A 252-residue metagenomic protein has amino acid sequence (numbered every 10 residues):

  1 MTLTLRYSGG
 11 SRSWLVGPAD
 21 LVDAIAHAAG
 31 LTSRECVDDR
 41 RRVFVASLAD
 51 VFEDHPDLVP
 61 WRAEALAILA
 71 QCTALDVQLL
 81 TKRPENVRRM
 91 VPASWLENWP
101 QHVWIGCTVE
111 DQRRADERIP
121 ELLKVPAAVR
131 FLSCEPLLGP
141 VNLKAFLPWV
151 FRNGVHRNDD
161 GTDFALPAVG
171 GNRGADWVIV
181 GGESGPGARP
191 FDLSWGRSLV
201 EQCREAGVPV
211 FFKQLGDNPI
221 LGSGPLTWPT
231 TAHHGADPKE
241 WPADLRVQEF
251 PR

Functional and structural regions predicted by a protein language model:
M1-V103, Q112-A115, K144-W149, T162 (+2 more regions): Conserved Radical SAM active-site core
A19, A46-D50, C107, P136 (+3 more regions): Flexible, active-site-adjacent loop/turn segments at secondary-structure boundaries
V43-V45, V77, V103-C107, R130-C134 (+2 more regions): Hydrophobic faces of well-ordered beta-strands that scaffold small-molecule active sites in alpha/beta enzyme cores
L48-D50, K82-P84, T108-Q112, E135-L137 (+2 more regions): Active-site beta-loop-alpha junctions enriched in small/polar residues
P100-E110, D237, W241, R246: Acidic, His- and aromatic-enriched active-site or binding-groove loops in soluble protein domains that engage sugars
H102-I105, R114-C134, L138-V155: Noncatalytic carbohydrate-binding groove/subsite architecture in carbohydrate-active enzymes
P120, K124, K144-R252: Auxiliary Fe-S-binding modules of radical SAM enzymes
